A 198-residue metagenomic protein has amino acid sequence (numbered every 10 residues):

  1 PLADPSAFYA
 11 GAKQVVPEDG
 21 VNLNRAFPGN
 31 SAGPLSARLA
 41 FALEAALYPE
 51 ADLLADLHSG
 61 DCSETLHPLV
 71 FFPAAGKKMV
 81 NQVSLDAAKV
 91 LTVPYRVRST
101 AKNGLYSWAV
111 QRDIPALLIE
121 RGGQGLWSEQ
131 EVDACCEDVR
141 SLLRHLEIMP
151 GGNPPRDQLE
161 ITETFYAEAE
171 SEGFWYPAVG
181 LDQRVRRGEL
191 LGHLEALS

Functional and structural regions predicted by a protein language model:
P1-S198: Structured catalytic-domain cores with a bias toward divalent-metal coordination
